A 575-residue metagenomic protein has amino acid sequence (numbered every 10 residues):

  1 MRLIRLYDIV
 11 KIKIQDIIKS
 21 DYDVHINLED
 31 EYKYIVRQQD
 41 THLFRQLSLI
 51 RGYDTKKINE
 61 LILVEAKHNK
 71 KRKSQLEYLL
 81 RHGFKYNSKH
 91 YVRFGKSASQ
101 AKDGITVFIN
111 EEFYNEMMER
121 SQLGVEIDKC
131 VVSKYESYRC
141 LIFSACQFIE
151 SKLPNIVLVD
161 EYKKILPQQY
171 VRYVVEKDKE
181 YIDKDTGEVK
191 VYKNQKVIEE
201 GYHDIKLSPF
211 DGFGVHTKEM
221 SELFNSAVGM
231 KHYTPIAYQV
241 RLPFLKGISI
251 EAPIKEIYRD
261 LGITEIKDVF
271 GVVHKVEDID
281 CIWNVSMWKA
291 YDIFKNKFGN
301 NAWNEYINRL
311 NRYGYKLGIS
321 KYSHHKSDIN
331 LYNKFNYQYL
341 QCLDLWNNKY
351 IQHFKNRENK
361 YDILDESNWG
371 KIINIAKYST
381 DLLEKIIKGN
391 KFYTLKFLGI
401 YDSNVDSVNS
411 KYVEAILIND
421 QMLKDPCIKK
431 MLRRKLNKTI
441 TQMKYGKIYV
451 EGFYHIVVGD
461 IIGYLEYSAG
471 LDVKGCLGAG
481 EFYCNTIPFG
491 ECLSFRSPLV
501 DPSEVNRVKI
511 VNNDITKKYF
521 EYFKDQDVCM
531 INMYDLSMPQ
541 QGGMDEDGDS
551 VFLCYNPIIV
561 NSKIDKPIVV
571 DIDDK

Functional and structural regions predicted by a protein language model:
M1-Q541, I559-N561, K575: Conserved small-residue
L493-F495, V551-C554: Short hydrophobic-aromatic micro-motifs
Q541-F552, I559-S562, P567-K575: Conserved catalytic alpha/beta cores of large enzymes that bind or transform nucleotide phosphates and polynucleotides
